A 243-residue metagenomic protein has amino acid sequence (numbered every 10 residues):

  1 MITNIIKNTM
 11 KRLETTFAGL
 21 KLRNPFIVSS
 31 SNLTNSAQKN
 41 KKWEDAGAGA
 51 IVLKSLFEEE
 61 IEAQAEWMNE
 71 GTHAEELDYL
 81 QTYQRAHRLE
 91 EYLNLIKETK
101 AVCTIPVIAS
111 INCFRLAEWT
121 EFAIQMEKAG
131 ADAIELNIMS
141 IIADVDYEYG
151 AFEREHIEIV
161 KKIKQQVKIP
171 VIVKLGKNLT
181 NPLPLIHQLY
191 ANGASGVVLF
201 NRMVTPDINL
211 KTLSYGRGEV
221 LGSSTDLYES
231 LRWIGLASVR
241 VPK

Functional and structural regions predicted by a protein language model:
I6-I27, Y92-K100: N-terminal amphipathic alpha-helix/helix-capping segment at the start of soluble metabolic enzymes
L20-I27, Y79-T82, P170-V171: Short, basic, glycine/proline-bearing loop/turn elements
K21-A46: N-terminal phosphate-binding or glycine-rich loops at protein starts, especially the Walker A/P-loop of NTPases
I27-S31, Q84-A86, L175-G176, S223-T225: Short, flexible loop segments at the rims of nucleotide/cofactor-binding pockets, characterized by
A37-E58, A63, E70, L93-K97 (+2 more regions): Alpha/beta enzyme core
W67-Y83: Active-site gating loops and adjacent loop-to-helix segments of metal-dependent hydrolytic enzymes
Y79-E90, S110-F114: Short coil/turn segments at secondary-structure boundaries
